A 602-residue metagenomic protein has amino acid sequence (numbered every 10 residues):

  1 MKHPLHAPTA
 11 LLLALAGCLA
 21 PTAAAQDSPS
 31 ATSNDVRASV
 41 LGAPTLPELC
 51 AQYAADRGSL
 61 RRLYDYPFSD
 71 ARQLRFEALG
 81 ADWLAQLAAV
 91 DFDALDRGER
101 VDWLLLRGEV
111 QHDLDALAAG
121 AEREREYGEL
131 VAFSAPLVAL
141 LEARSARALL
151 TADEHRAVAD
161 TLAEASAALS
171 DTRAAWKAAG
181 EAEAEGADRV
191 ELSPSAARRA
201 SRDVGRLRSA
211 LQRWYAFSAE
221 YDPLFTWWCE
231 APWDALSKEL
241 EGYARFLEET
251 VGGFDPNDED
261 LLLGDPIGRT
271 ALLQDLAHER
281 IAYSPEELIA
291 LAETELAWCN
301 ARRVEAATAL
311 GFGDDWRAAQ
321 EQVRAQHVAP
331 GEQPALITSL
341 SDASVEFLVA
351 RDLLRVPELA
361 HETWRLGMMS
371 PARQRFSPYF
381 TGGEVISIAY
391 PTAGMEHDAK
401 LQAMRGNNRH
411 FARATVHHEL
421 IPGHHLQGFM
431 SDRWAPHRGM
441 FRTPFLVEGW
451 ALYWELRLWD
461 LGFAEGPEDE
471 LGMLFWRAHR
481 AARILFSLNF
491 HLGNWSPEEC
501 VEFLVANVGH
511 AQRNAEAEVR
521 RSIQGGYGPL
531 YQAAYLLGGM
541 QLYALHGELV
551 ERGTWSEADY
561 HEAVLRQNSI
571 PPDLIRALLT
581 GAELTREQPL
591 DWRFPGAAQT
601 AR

Functional and structural regions predicted by a protein language model:
M1-A7: Positively charged n-region of N-terminal signal peptides that target proteins for export
P8-A20: Bacterial N-terminal signal peptides
C18-S28: Signal peptide processing junction and immediate N-terminal pro/mature segment of secreted/exported proteins
Q26-R602: N-terminal maturation segment of proteins
